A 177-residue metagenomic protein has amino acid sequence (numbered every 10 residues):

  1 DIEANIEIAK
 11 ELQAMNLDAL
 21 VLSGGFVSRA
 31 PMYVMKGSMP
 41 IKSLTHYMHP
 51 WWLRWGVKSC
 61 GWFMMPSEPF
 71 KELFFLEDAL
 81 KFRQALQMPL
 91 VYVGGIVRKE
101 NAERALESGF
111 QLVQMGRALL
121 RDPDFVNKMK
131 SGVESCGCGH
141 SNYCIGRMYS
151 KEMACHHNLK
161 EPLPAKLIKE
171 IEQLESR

Functional and structural regions predicted by a protein language model:
D1-R177: Flavin-dependent oxidoreductase catalytic cores
